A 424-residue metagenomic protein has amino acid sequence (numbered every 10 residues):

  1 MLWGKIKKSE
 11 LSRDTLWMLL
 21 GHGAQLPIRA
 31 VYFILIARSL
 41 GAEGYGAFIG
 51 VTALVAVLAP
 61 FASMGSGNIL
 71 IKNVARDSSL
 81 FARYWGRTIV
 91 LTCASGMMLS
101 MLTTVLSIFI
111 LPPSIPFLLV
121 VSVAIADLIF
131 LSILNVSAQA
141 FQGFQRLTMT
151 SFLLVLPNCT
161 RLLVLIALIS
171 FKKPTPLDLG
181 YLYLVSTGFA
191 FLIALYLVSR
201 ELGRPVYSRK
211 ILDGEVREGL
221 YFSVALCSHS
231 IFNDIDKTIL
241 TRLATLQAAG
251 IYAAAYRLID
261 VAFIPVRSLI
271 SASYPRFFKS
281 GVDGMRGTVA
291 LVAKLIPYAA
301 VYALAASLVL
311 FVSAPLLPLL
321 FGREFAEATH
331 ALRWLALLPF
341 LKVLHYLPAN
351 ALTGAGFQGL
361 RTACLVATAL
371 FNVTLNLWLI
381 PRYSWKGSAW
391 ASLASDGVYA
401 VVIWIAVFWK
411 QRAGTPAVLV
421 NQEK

Functional and structural regions predicted by a protein language model:
M1-L11, S122, T148, L153 (+5 more regions): Interhelical loop/hinge segments that connect adjacent transmembrane helices in multipass membrane
E10-G67, L220-Q247, T368-A369, V373 (+1 more regions): Signature of the first transmembrane helix
S12, S107-A124, F311-F340, K386: Interfacial segments at transmembrane-helix termini and the short loops linking adjacent helices
R13-R29, V51, A56, P60-S107 (+1 more regions): Membrane-water interface segments that mark the loop-to-transmembrane alpha-helix transition
D14-R29, L154-P157, R161, L179-V198 (+2 more regions): Transmembrane helical elements of multi-pass membrane transporters/channels
F33, A62-S78, G143, I259-D283 (+1 more regions): Helix-loop junctions and terminal segments of transmembrane helices in multi-pass membrane transport/translocation
N73-R76, F130-L153, L337-A367: Membrane-interface junctions at transmembrane-helix termini in multi-pass inner-membrane proteins
S122, S151-R200, L370-F371, W385-W409: Hydrophobic alpha-helical transmembrane segments
